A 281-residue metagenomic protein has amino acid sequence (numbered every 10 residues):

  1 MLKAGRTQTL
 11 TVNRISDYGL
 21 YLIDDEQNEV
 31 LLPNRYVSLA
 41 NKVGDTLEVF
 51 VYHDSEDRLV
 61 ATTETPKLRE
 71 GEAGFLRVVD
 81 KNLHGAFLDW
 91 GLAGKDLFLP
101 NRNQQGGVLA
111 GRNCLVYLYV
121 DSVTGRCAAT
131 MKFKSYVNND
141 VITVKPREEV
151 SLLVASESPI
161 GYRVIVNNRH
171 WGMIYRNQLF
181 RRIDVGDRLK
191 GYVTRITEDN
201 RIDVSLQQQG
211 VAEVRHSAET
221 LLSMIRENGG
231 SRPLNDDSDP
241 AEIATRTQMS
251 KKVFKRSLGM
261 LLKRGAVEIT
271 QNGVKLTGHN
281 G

Functional and structural regions predicted by a protein language model:
M1-G281: Single-stranded RNA-binding regions, centering on S1/OB-family and related RNA-binding modules
